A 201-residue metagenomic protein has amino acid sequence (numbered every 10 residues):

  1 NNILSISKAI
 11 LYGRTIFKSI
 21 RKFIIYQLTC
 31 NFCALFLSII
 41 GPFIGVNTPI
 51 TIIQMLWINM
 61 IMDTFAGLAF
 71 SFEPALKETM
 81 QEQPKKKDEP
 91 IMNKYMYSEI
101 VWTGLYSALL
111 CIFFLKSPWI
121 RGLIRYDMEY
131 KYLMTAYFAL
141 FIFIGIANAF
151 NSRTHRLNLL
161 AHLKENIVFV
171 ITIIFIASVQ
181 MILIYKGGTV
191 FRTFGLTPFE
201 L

Functional and structural regions predicted by a protein language model:
N1, M92, K164-E165, K186 (+1 more regions): Short coil/turn linker and secondary-structure boundary residues
N1-R156: Membrane-embedded transport module
L109-K116, F175-F191: Hydrophobic alpha-helical transmembrane segments in multi-pass integral membrane proteins
F143, N148, V168-L183: Hydrophobic alpha-helical membrane segments
L160-V170: Cytoplasmic-side transmembrane-helix entry/capping segments in multi-pass membrane proteins
F191-L201: Non-cytosolic membrane-interface motifs at loop->transmembrane helix junctions
